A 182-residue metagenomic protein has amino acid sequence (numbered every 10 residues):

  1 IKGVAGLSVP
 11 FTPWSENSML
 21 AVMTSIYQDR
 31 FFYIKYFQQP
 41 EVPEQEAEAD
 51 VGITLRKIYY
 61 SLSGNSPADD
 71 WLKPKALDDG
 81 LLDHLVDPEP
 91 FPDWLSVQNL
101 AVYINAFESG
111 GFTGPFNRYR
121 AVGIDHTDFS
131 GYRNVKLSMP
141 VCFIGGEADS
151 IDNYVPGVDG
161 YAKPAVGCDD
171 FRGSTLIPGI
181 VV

Functional and structural regions predicted by a protein language model:
K2-R172: Flexible "cap/lid" subdomain of the alpha/beta-hydrolase fold that forms the substrate-access gate
D169-V182: Short glycine-rich catalytic loops that host catalytic nucleophiles or stabilize transition states across multiple
